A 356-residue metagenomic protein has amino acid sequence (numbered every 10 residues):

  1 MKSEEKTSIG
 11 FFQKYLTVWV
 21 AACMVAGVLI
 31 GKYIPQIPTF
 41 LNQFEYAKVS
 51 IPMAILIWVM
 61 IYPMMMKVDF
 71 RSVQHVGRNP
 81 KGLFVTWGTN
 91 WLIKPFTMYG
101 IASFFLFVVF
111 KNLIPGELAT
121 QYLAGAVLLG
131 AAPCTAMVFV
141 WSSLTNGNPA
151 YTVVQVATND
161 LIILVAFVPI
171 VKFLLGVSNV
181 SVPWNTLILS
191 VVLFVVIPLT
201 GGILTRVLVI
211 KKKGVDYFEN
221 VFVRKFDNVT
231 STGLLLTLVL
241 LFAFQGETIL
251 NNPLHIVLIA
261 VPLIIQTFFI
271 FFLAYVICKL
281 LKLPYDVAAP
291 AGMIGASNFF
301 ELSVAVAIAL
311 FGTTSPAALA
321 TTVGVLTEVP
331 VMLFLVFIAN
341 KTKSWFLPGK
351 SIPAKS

Functional and structural regions predicted by a protein language model:
M1-M66, R71-A296, F300-S356: Alpha-helical transmembrane segments of multi-pass small-molecule/ion transporters
